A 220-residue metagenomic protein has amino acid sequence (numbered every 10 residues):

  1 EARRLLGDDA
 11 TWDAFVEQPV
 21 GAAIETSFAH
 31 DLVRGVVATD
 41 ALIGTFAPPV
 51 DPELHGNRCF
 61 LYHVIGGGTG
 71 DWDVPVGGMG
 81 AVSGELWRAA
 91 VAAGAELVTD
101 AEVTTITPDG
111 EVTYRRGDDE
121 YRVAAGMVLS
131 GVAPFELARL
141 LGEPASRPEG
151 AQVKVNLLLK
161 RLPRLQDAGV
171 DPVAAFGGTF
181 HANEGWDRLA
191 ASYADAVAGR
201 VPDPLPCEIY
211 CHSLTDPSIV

Functional and structural regions predicted by a protein language model:
E1-P52: Rossmann-like flavin
A10, A14, A47-D51, W72 (+3 more regions): Hydrophobic alpha-helical scaffolding
D13-G21, V33, P75-M79, S83 (+3 more regions): Generic structural signal for well-ordered, non-membrane alpha-helical segments in soluble metabolic enzymes
V20, V37, L42, V50 (+6 more regions): Ligand-binding pocket scaffold of soluble enzyme catalytic domains
A23-S27, T39, E85, A89-A93 (+2 more regions): Generic, well-ordered alpha-helical scaffold segments in large soluble proteins
V36, I43-D73: Active-site-adjacent "gating/activation" loops or surface patches in catalytic cores
Y62-D109, Y114: Helical element adjacent to the flavin cofactor pocket in flavoenzyme catalytic cores
P75, T104-I219: Mid-domain catalytic core of redox enzymes that form a hydrophobic substrate pocket/lid adjacent to a catalytic redox
